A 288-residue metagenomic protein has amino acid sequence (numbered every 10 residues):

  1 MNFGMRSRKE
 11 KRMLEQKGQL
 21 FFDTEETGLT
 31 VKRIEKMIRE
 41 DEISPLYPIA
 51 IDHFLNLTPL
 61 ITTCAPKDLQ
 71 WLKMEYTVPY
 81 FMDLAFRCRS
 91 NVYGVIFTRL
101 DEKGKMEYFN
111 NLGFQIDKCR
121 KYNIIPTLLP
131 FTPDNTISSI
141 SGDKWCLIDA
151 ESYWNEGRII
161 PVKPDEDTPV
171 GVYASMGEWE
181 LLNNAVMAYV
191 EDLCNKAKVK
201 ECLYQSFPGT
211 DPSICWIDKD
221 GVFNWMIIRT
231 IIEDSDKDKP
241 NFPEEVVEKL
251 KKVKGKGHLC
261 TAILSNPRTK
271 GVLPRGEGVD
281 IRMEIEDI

Functional and structural regions predicted by a protein language model:
N2-L14: Short Lys/Arg-rich cationic patches that frequently serve as NLS/NoLS or arginine-rich RNA/DNA-binding motifs
M13-K73, D165-Y204: Acidic-basic catalytic patches of nuclease active cores, encompassing PD-(D/E)XK and other metal-cofactor nuclease
W71-S141, V222-R275: Catalytic cores of nucleic-acid endonucleases
Y76-V78, Q205-G209: ATP-binding glycine-rich phosphate-binding loop
R120, D134-Y189: Surface-exposed beta-loop interaction hotspot
N195, W216-G221: Short, surface-exposed basic-aromatic patches at helix termini and helix-loop junctions that form
G209-I217: Beta-rich nucleic-acid/ligand-interaction surfaces
M283: C-terminal binding/interaction regions
